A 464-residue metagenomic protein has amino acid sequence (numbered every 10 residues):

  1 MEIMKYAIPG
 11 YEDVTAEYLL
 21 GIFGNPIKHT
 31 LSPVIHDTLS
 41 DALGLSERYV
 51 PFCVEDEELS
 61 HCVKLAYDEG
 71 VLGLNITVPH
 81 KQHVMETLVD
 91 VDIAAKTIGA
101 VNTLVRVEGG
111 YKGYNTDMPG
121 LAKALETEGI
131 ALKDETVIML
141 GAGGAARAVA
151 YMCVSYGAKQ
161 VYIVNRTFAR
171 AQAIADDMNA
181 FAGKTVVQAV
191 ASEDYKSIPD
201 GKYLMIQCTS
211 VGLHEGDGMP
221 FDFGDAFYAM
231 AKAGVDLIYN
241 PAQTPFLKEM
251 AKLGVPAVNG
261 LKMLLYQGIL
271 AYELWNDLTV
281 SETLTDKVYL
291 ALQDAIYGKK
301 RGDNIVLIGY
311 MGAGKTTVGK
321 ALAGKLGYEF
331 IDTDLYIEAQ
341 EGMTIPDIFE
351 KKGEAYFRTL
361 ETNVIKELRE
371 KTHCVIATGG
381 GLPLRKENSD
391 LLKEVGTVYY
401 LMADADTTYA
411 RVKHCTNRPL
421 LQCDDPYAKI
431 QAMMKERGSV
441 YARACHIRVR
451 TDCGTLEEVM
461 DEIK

Functional and structural regions predicted by a protein language model:
Y6-I130, P241, L247, L253 (+1 more regions): Phosphate/diphosphate ligand-binding glycine-rich loop within oxidoreductases
G24, N115, L125, D134-S155 (+2 more regions): Glycine-rich adenosine-cofactor-binding loop
T185-A257, L382-S389: Rossmann-like adenosine-cofactor binding region
L237-R301: Adenosine-phosphate binding glycine-rich loop
Y289-G302, A321, K325, K435-K464: NTP-dependent small-molecule kinase module
K315: Conserved lysine of the Walker
T333-K393, R418: ATP-dependent small-molecule kinase phosphotransfer cores that center on conserved nucleotide phosphate-binding segments
E394-G438: A glycine- and Lys/Arg-enriched "phosphate-lid" helix/loop adjacent to the NTP-binding pocket of small-molecule kinases
